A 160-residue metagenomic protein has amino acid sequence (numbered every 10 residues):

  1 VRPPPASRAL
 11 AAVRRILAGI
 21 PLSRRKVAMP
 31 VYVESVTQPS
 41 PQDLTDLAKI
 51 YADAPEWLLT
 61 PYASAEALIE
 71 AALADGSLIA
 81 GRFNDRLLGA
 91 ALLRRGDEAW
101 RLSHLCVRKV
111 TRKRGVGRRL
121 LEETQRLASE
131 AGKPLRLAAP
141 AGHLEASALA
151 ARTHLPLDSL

Functional and structural regions predicted by a protein language model:
L22-Y62: Short amphipathic alpha-helix that is part of the acyltransferase structural core
P55-L78, R82-F83: Active-site rim helix/loop that mediates acceptor-substrate recognition in acyltransferases
A80, R86-R94, R101-C106: Conserved beta-strand in the GNAT
R95, R108-R114: Active-site acidic-Proline motif in GNAT/NAT acetyltransferases
K113-R126: Conserved acetyl-CoA-binding loop-helix of GNAT-fold acetyltransferases
A128-A141: Conserved GNAT acetyl-CoA-binding A-motif
A138-P140, H154-L160: Conserved catalytic-core motifs of GNAT/GCN5-like acyltransferases
A146-L155: Conserved active-site tyrosine of GNAT-family acetyltransferases
